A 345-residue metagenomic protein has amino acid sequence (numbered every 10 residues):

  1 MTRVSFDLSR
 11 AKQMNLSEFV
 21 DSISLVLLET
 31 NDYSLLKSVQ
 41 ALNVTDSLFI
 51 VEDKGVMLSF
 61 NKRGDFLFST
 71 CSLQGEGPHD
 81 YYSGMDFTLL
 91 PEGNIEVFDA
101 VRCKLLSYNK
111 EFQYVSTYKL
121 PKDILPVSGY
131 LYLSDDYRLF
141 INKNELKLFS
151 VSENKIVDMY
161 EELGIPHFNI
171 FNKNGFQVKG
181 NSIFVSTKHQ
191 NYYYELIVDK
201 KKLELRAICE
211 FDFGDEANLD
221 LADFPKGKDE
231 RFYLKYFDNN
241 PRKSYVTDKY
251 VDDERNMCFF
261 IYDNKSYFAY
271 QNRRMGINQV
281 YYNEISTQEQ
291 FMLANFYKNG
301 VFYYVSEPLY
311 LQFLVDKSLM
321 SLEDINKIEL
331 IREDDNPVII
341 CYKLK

Functional and structural regions predicted by a protein language model:
S5, S47-D53, G93-D99, Y132 (+6 more regions): Short beta-strand elements that form the blades of beta-propeller/WD-repeat-like and other beta-sheet-rich scaffold
L8-L36: A short helix->beta-strand "capping" segment at the edge of beta-propeller domains
E29-S34, S38, D65-E92: Blade-loop segments of beta-propeller domains
D32-Y33, C71-H79, L120-V127, E162-H167 (+2 more regions): Short coil/turn segments at the loop-to-beta-strand junctions that recur within blades of beta-propeller repeat folds
K37-A41, D80-D86, I124-L133, H167-G175 (+2 more regions): Repeated scaffold domains used in trafficking and secretory/extracellular systems, primarily beta-propellers
Y82, D99-E145, D158-F168: Asp-box/WD-like beta-propeller blade repeats and closely related beta-sheet repeat scaffolds
I208-Y233, R242, R273-N299: Conserved blade-ending motifs and adjacent loop-strand segments that build the rim/top face of beta-propeller domains
G300-K345: Blade-level signature of beta-propeller repeat domains, shared across WD40, Kelch, NHL, RCC1 and BNR/Asp-box propellers
